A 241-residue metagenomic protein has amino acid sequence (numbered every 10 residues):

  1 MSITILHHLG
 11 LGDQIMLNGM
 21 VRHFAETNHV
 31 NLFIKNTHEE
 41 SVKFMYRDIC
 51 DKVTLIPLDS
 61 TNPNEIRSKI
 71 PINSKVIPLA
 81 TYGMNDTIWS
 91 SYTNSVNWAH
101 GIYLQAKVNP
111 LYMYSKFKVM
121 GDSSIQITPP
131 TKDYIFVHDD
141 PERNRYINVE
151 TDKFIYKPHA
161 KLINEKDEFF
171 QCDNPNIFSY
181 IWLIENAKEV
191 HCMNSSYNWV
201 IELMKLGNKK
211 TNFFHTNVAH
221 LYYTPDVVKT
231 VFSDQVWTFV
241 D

Functional and structural regions predicted by a protein language model:
M1-D241: Catalytic machinery of carbohydrate-active enzymes, primarily nucleotide-sugar-dependent glycosyltransferases
